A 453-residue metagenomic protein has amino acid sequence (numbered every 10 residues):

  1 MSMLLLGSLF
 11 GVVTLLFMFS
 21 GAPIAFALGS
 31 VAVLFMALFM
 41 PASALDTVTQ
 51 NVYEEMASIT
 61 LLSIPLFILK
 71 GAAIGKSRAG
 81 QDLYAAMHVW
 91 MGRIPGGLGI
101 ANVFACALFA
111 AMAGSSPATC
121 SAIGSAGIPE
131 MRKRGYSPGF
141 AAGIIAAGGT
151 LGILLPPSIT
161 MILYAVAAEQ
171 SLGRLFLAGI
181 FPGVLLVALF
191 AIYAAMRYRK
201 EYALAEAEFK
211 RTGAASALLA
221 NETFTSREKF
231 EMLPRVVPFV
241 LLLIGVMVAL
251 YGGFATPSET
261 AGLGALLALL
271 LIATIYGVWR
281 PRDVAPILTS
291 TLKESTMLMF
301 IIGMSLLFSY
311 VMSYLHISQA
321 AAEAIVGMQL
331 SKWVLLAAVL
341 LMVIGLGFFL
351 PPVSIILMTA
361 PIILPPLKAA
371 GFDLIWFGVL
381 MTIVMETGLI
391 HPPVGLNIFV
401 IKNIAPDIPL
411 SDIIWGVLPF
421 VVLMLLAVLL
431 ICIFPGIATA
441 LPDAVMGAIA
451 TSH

Functional and structural regions predicted by a protein language model:
M1-S8, M56-L62, V89-N102, P117 (+5 more regions): Membrane-interfacial loop-to-helix junctions in multi-pass transporters
L4-L15, S20-M40, L62-L69, V184-F190 (+7 more regions): Hydrophobic mid-bilayer segments of alpha-helices in multi-pass membrane transport proteins, especially secondary
T14-A22, K70-I74, A105-S115, I145-I153 (+6 more regions): Transmembrane alpha-helix interface/packing and boundary motifs in multi-pass membrane proteins, characterized by
F26-G29, E54-Q81, S258, P286-I317 (+2 more regions): Core transmembrane alpha-helical segments of multi-pass membrane transporters/permeases
F35-A37, I123-R134, Y164-F176, L315 (+5 more regions): Membrane-interfacial helix-loop connectors
Q50-E54, D82-R93, A122-K133, A142 (+11 more regions): Short amphipathic alpha-helical coupling elements at transmembrane boundaries
H88-L163, P352-M381: Hydrophobic transmembrane alpha-helices that form the pore/transport pathway of multi-pass ion and small-solute
R174-E294, F399-P419, T439-H453: Long, contiguous bundles of hydrophobic transmembrane helices that form the permeation core of multi-pass
